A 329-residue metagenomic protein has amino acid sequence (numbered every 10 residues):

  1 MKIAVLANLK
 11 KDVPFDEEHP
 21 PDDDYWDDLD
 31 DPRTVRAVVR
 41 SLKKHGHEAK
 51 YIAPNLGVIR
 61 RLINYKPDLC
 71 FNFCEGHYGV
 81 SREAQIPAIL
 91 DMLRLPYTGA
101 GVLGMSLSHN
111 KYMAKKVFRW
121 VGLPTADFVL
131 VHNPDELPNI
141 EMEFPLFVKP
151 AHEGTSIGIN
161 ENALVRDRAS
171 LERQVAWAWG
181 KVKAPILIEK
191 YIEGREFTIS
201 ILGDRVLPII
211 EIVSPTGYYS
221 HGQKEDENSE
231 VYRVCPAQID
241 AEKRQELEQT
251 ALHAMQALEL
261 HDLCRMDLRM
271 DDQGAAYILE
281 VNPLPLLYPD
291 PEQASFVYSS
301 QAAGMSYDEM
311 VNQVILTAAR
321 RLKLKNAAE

Functional and structural regions predicted by a protein language model:
M1-A7, I63-K66, S106-L187, E193-G194 (+1 more regions): Active-site nucleotide/adenylate-binding loops and adjacent lid/helix of ATP-dependent enzymes
M1-T98, L103, S108, H132-P138 (+1 more regions): ATP-binding N-terminal substructure of ATP-dependent carboxylate-amine bond-forming enzymes
D12-E17, G154-I157, Y218, Y288-D290: Short acidic/His/Gly/Ser-rich catalytic and metal-binding motifs that mark active-site loops of diverse hydrolases
D23-P32, R233, Q238, A302: A short acidic, glycine-rich active-site loop that binds or catalyzes chemistry on phosphate/adenosine moieties
A49, P96-Y97, T125, L146 (+1 more regions): Hydrophobic beta-strand scaffold residues
D68-L69, A88-I89, K116-R119, F144-L146 (+2 more regions): Short, hinge-like loop/turn segments at secondary-structure boundaries
V117-G122, D240-E329: ATP-dependent carboxylate activation and anion-phosphoryl transfer catalytic cores that bind Mg-ATP to form
D167-Q249, M270-Y277: Phosphate-binding site of ATP-dependent enzymes
